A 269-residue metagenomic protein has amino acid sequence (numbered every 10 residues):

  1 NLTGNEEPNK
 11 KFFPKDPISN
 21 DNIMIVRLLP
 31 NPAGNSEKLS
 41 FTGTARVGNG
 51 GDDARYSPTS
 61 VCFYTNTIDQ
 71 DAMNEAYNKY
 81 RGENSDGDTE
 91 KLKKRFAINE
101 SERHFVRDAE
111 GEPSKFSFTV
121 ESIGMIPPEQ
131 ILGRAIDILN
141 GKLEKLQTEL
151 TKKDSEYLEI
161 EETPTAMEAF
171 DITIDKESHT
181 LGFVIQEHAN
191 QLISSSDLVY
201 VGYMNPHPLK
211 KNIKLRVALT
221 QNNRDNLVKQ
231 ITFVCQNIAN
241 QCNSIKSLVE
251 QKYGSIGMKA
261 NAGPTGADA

Functional and structural regions predicted by a protein language model:
N1-A269: Protein-protein interaction/assembly regions in multi-subunit complexes
